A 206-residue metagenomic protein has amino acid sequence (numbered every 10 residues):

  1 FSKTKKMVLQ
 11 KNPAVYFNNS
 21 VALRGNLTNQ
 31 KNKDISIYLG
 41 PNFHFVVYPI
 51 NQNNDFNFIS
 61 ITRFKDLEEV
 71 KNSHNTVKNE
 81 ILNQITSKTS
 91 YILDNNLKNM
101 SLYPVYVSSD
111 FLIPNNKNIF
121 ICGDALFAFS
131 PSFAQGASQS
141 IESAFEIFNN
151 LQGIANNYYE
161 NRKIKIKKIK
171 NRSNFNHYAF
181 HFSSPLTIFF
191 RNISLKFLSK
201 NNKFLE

Functional and structural regions predicted by a protein language model:
F1-S90: Conserved FAD-binding catalytic core of PHBH/FMO-like flavoproteins
S2, F127-A128, E160, K165: Active-site micro-motifs of SAM-dependent methyltransferase domains
T4-K6, F111, P131, N149-N150: Active-site-proximal flexible loops/turns
K5-K6, G123, R162, R191: Short, cationic motifs built from Arg/Lys/His that form the positively charged side of catalytic pockets
N51, S60-Q135, Q139: FAD/FMN-dependent oxidoreductases across multiple families
Y91, F133-A134, N149-E206: C-terminal helical "tail/cap" subdomain of flavin- and related membrane-associated enzymes
S138-Q152: Short, small-residue alpha-helix embedded
